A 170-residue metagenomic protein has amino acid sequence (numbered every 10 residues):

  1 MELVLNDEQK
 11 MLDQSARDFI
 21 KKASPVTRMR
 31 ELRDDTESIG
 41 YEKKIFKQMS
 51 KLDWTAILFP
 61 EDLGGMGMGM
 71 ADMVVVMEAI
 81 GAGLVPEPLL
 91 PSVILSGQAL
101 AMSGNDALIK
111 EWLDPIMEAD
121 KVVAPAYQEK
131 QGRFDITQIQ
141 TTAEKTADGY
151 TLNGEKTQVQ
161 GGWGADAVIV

Functional and structural regions predicted by a protein language model:
M1-L90, K110-E111, P115: Amphipathic, small/basic residue-rich leader segments at the start of a protein or domain
D62, Q128-G132, T157-Q158: Short, solvent-exposed loop/turn elements at beta->coil junctions and helix N-caps that rim active or binding pockets
M68-G69, D135-T137, G161-D166: Short glycine/proline-enriched turns and hinge-like loops at secondary-structure junctions
V85-A107: N-terminal glycine-rich flavin-associated loop
A99-S103, K110, P125, T137: Flexible, glycine-rich active-site loops centered on histidine and acidic residues that chelate a metal or position
A119-Q128: A short, Trp-centered hydrophobic/proline-enriched beta-strand micro-motif
T141-E144: A structural signal for short hydrophobic beta-strand segments in well-ordered beta-sheet cores
N153-V170: A short core secondary-structure module
